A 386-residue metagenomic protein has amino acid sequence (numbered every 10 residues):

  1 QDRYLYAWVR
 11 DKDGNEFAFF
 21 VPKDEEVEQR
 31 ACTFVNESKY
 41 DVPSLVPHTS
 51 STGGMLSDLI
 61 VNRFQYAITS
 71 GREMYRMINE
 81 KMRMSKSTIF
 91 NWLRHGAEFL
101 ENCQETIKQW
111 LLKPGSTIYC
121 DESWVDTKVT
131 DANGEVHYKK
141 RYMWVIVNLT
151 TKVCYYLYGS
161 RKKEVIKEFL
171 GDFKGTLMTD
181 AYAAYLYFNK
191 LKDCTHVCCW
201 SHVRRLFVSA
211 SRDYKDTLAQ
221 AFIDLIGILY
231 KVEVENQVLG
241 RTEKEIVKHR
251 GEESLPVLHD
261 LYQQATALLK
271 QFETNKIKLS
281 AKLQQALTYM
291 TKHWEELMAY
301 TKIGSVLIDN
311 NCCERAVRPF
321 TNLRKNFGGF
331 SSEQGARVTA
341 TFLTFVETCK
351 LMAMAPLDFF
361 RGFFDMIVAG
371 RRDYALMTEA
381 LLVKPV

Functional and structural regions predicted by a protein language model:
Q1-V386: Catalytic center-proximal scaffold of phosphoryl-transfer enzymes
